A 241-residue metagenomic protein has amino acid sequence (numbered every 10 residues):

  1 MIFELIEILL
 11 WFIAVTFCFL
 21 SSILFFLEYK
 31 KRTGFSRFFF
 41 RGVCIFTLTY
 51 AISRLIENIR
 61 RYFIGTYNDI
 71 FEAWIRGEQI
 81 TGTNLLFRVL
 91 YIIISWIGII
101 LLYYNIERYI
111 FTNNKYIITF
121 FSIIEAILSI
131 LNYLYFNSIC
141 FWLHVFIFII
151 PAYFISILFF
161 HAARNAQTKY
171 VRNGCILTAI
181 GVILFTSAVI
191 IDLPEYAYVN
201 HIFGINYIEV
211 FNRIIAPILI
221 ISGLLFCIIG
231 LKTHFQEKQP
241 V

Functional and structural regions predicted by a protein language model:
M1-F19, F141-I147: Hydrophobic transmembrane alpha-helical segments in integral membrane proteins
M1-I6, R76-F87, I130, G204-N212: Membrane-interface segments at the starts/ends of alpha-helical transmembrane spans
L10-L27, F38-F71, A126-L128, T178-V199: Hydrophobic alpha-helical transmembrane segments of multi-pass membrane proteins
A14-F17, I92-I99, H144-F159, P217-L224: Generic alpha-helical transmembrane segments
F19-R32, I56-S122, L158-F160, C227-F235: Internal transmembrane alpha-helix with an interfacial aromatic "cap," most often the third helix
R32-F46, T112-S122, Y170-I180, Q239-V241: Membrane-interfacial loop-to-transmembrane alpha-helix junctions, especially the N-terminal start
A126-H144: Membrane-helix boundary elements
I155-V241: C-terminal transmembrane-bundle signature of multipass membrane proteins, characterized by strong activation on
